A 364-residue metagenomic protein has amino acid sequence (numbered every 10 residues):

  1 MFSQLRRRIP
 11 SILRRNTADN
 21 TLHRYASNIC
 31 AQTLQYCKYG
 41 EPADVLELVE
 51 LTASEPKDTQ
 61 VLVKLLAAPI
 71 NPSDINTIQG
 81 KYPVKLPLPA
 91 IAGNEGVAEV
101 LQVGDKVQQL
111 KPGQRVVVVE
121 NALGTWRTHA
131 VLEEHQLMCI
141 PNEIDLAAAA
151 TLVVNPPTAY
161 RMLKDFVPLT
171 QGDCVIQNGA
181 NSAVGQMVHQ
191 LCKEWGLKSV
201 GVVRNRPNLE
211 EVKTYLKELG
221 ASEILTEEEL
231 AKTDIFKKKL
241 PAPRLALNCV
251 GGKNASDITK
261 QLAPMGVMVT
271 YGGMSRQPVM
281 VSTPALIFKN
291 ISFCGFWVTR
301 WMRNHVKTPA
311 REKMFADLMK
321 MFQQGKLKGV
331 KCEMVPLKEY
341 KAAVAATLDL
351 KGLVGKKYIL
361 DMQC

Functional and structural regions predicted by a protein language model:
M1-A31: N-terminal mitochondrial targeting presequence
L22-C30, L240, K326-E333, K341-C364: C-terminal capping/lid region of NAD(P)-dependent oxidoreductase domains
T52-I70, Q79-G124: Glycine-rich beta-strand-centered segment in the early N-terminal region that forms part of a ligand/cofactor-binding
R115-G179: NAD(P)H dinucleotide-binding glycine-rich loop of Rossmann-like/cofactor-binding domains, especially the beta1-alpha1
P156-P157, G179-Q186, G251-G252: Glycine-rich NAD(P) Rossmann-fold beta1-alpha1 loop
K193-N254, K307: Adenosine-nucleotide cofactor-binding segment
L209, T233-I235, A285-E333: C-terminal substrate-binding/catalytic core of Rossmann-like NAD(P)-dependent dehydrogenases/reductases
L262-A263: Helix-to-beta-strand junctions that scaffold the AdoMet/dcAdoMet cofactor pocket in Class I SAM-dependent enzymes
